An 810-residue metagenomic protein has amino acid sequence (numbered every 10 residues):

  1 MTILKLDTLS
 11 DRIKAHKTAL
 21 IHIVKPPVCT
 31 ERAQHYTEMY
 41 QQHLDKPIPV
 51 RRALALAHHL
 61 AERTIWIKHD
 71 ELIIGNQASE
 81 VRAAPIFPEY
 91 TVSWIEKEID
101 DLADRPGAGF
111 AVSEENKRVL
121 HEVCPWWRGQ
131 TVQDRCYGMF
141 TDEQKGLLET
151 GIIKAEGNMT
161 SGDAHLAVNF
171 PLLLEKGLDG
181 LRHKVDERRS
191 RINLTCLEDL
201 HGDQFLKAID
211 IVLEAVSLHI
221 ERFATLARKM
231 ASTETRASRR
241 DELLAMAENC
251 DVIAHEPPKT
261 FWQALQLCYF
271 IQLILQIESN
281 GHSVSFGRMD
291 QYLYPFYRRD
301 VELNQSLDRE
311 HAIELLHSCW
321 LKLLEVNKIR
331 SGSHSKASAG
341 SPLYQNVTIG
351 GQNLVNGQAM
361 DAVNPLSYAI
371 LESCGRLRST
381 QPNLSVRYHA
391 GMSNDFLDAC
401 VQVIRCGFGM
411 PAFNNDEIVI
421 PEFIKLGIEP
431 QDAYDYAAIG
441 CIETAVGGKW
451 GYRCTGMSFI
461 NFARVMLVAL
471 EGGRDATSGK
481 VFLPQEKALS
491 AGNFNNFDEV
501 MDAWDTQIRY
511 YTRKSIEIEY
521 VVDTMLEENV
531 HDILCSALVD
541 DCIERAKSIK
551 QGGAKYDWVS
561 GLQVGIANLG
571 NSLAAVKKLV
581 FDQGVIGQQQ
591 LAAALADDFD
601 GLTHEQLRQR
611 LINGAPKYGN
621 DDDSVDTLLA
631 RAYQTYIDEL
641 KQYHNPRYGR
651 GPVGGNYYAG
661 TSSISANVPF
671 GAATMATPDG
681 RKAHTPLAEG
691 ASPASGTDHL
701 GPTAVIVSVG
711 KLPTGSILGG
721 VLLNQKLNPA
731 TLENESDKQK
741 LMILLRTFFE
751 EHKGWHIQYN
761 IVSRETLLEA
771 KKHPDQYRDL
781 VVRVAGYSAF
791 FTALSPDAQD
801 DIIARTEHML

Functional and structural regions predicted by a protein language model:
T2-L206, S238-A245, N249, I253-L810: Conserved catalytic cores of very large enzyme subunits
K207-L218: Extended non-globular scaffold/tether segments
L218, R222-T225, K229: Extended, non-transmembrane alpha-helical coiled-coils
A231-S238: A conserved hydrophobic secondary-structure block that centers on an alpha-helix together with its immediately flanking
